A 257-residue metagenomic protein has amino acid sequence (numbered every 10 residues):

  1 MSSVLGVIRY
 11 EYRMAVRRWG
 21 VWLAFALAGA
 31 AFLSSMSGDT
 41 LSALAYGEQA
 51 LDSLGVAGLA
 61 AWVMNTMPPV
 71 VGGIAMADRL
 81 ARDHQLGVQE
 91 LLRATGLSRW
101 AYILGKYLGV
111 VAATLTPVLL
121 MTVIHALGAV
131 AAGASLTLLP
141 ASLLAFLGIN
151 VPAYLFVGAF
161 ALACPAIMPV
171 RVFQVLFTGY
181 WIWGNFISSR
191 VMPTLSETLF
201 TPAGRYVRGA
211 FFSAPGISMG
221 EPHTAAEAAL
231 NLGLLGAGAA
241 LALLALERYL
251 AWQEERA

Functional and structural regions predicted by a protein language model:
M1-A28, W252, R256: Aromatic- and glycine-rich beta-strand/loop motifs that create alpha-glucan
M1-R9, L80-Q89, L155-N185: Cytoplasmic juxtamembrane interface segments
I8-R17, I167, E221-A226: Short, Lys/Arg-rich N-terminal segment immediately upstream of the first membrane anchor
V21, A28-I74, L104-F173: Secretory targeting signals
L41-G55, V172-A257: Terminal transmembrane helical anchor/hairpin motif
P69-H84, V157-A166, V170-R171, G233-E255: Transmembrane alpha-helical segments in integral membrane proteins
A75-L115: Helix-loop-helix units of permease transmembrane domains in multi-pass membrane transporters, especially ABC
A101-M121, V191-F200, R256-A257: Hydrophobic alpha-helical transmembrane segments of integral membrane proteins
